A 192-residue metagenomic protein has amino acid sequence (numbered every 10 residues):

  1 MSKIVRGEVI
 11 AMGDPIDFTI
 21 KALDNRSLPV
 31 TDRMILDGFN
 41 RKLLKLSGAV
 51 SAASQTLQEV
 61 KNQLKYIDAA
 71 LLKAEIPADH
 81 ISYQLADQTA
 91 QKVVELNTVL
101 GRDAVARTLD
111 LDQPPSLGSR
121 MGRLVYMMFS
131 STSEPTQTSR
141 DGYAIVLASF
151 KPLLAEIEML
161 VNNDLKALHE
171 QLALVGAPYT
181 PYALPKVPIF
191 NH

Functional and structural regions predicted by a protein language model:
M1-V5, G13-D24, I35, K45-H192: Mature extracytoplasmic or organellar-lumen-exposed domains after removal of signal/transit peptides
R26-D32: Extracellular beta-sheet/turn segments enriched in Thr/Pro/Gly and aliphatic residues
